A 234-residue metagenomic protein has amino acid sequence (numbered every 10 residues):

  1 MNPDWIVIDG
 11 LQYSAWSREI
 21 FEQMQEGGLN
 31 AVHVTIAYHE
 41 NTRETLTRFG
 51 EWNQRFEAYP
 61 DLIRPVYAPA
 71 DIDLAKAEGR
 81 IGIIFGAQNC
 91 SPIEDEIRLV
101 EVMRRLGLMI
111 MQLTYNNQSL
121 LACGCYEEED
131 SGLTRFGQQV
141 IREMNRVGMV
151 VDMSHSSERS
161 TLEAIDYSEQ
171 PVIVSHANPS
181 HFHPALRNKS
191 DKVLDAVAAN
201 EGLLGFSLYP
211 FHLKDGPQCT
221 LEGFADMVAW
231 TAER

Functional and structural regions predicted by a protein language model:
M1-L133, P184-R234: N-terminal hydrophobic targeting/anchoring segments and the immediately downstream early-domain regions of hydrolases
F21, E96-V100, S157-Q170: Distinct, well-ordered alpha-helical segments
F56-P60, D130-G148, A164-V174, L194: Alpha-helix-loop-beta-strand connector modules within alpha/beta enzyme cores
N117, N178-P179: Acidic, glycine-rich active-site loops and adjacent beta-strand->loop/helix elements that engage anionic groups
M149-S156: Catalytic beta/alpha-barrel core
H155, H176, F206-P210: Active-site proximal loops enriched in glycine and acidic residues that flank catalytic Cys/His/Asp and coordinate
E158-R159, P179-H181, P210-L213: Short, catalytically relevant binding-site loops at active-site mouths
